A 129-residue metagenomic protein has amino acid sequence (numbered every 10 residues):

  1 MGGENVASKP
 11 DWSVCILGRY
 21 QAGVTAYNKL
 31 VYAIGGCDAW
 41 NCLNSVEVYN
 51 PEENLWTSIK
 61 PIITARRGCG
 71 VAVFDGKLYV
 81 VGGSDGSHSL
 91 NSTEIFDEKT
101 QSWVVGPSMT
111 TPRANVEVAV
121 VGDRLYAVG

Functional and structural regions predicted by a protein language model:
M1-G129: Kelch-like beta-propeller repeat domains
